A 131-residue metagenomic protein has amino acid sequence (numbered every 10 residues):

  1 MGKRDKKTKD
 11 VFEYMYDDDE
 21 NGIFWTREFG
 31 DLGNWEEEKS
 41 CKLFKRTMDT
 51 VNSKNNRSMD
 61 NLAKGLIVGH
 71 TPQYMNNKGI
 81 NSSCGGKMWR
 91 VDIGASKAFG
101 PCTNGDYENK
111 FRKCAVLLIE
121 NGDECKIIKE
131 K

Functional and structural regions predicted by a protein language model:
M1-K131: Feature recognizes metal-dependent phosphohydrolase scaffolds
